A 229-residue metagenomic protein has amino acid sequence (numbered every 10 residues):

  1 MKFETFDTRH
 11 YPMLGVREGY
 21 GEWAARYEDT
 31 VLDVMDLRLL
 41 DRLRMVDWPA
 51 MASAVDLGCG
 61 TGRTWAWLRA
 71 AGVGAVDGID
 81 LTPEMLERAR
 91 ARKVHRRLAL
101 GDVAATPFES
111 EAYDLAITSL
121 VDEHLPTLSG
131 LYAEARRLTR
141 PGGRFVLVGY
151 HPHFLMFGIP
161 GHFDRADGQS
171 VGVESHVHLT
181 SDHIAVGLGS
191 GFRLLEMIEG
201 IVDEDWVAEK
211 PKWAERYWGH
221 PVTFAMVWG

Functional and structural regions predicted by a protein language model:
M1-P49, R63-W67, R88, I201 (+3 more regions): Conserved class I S-adenosyl-L-methionine
V55-L57, T61-A105: Class I SAM-dependent methyltransferase SAM/SAH-binding core
A104-A116: A short acidic, Gly/Pro-enriched loop at the edge of an enzyme's catalytic core that lines a small-molecule cofactor
L115-T127: A short SAM/SAH-binding and catalytic strip from SAM-dependent methyltransferases
S129-P141: A short glycine-rich, Lys/Arg-flanked "PGG" loop and its adjoining helix->strand segment in the class I
R144-E174: Conserved class I S-adenosyl-L-methionine
S175-I198: Short alpha-helix
P221-A225: Short hydrophobic/aromatic beta-strand or adjacent loop that forms the aromatic wall/cage of a ligand/substrate-binding
